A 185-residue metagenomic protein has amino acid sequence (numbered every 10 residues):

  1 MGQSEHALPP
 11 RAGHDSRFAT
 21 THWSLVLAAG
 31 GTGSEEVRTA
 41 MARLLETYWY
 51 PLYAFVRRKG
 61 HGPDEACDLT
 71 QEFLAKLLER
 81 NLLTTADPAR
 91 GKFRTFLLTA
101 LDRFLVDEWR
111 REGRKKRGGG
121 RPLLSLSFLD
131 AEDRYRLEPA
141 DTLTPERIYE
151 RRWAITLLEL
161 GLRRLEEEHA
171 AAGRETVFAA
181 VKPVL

Functional and structural regions predicted by a protein language model:
M1-L185: Intrinsic, short, N-terminal disordered tails of RNA polymerase sigma-factor systems
